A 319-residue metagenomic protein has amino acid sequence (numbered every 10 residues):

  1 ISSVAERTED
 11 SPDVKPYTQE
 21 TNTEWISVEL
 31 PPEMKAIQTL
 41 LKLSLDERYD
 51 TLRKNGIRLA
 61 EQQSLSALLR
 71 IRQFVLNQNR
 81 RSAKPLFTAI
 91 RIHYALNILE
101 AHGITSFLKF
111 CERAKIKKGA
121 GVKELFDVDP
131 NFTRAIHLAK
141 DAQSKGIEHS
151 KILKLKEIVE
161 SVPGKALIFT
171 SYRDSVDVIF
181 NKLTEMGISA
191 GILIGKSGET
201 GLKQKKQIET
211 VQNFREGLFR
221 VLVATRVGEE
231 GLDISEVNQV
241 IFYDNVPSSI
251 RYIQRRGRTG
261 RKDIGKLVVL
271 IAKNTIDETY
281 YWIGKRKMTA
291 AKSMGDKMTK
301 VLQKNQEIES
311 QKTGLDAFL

Functional and structural regions predicted by a protein language model:
I1-S3, T21-T23, I188-S189, S235-N238 (+1 more regions): Short glycine-/polar-rich loops that comprise or flank the Walker A/P-loop and associated switch/sensor motifs
S3-K15, E33-N181, E185: Helicase motor interdomain insertion/brace
P12-Y17, A36-Q38, T200-G201, G231-I234 (+2 more regions): Switch/connector loops and helix/strand junctions flanking conserved nucleotide-binding motifs in nucleotide-processing
K165-F169, S175-R226: Conserved helicase ATPase core of P-loop NTP-dependent helicases/translocases
T210, R251-R256: Short beta-alpha junctions and helix-cap segments that line functional grooves
V223, E230-N245, G265-I271: A short beta-strand element within the Helicase C-terminal
R256-K287: Conserved segment of the helicase C-terminal RecA-like domain
T289-L319: Helicase-associated low-complexity regulatory tails and linkers flanking the ATPase motor
